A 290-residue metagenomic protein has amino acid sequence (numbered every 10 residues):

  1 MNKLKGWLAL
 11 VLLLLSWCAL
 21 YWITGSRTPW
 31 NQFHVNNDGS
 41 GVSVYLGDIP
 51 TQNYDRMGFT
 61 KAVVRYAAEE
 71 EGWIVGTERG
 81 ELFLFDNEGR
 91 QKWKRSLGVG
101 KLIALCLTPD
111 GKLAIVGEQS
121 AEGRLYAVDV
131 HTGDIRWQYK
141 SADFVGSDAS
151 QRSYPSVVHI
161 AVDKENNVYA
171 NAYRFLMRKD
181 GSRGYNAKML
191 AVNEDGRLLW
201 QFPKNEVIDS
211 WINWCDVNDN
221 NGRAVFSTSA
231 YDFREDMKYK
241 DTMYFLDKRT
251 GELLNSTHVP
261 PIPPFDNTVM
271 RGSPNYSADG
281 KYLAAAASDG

Functional and structural regions predicted by a protein language model:
M1-L13: N-terminal Sec-pathway targeting helices
L14-W22: Hydrophobic alpha-helical membrane-insertion segments, chiefly the h-region of N-terminal signal peptides
Y21-G290: Secretory-pathway ectodomains
